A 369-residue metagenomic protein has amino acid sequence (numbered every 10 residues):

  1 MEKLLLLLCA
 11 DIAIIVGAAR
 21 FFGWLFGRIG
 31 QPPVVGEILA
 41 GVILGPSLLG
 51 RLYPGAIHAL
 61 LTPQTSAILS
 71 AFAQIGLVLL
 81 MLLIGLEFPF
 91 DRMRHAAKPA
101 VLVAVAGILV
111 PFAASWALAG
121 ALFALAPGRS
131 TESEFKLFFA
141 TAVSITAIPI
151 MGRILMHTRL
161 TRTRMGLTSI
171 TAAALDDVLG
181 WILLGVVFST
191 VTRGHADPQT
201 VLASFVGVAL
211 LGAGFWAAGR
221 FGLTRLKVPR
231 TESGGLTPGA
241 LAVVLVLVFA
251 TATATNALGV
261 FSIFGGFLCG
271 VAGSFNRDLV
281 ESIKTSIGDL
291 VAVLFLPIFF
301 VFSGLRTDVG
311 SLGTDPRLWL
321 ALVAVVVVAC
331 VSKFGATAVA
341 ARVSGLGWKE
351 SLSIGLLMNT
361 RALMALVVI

Functional and structural regions predicted by a protein language model:
M1-I14, Q64-L82, T131-T146, S204-G214 (+2 more regions): Structural signature of hydrophobic alpha-helical transmembrane segments
I12-W24, V42, P46, G50-R51 (+12 more regions): Transmembrane alpha-helical segments of multi-pass membrane transport proteins and ion-pumping complexes
A18-R28, F90-T161, G222, S303-I369: Transmembrane alpha-helices that form the ion-translocation and gating core of multi-pass ion transport proteins
F21-G36, A250-F264: Flexible hinge motifs at transmembrane-helix junctions and intramembrane kinks/re-entrant loops in multi-pass membrane
E37-L49, V103-W116, T171-G185, G234-A252 (+2 more regions): Small-residue-rich segments of transmembrane alpha-helices in multi-pass membrane proteins, especially helix faces
L44-H95, T224, V228-L236, A240-L322 (+1 more regions): Membrane-interface junctions of multi-pass transporters
H95-L102, T161-D177, P198-A203, E281-S286 (+1 more regions): Membrane-interface alpha-helices at helix entry/exit sites of multi-pass transporters
A121, G180-P198, A254-A257, R306-R317 (+1 more regions): Transmembrane helix-loop junctions at the membrane interface of multipass transporters and ion channels
